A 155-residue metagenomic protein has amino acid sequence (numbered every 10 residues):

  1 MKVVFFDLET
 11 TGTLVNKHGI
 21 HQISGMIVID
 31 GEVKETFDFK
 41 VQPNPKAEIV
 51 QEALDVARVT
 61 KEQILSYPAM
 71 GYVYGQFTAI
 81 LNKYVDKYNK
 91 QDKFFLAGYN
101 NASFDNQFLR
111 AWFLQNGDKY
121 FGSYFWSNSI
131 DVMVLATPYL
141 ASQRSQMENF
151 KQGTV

Functional and structural regions predicted by a protein language model:
M1-W112: Conserved non-catalytic scaffold segment of RNase H-like nuclease domains
L81, V85, F113-G117, A136 (+1 more regions): Short, well-ordered alpha-helical segments in soluble proteins
K87-Q91, N116-S123, S145-N149: Short helix-coil transition/hinge motifs at the ends and kinks of transmembrane helices, capturing the brief
F104-S127: Substrate-recognition/cap helix-loop segment adjacent to the acidic, metal-dependent catalytic center of Asp-based
S129-F150: Short alpha-helix plus adjacent loop in nuclease-associated cores
K151-V155: C-terminal accessory helical subdomains adjacent to catalytic cores in phosphodiester- and nucleotide-handling enzymes
